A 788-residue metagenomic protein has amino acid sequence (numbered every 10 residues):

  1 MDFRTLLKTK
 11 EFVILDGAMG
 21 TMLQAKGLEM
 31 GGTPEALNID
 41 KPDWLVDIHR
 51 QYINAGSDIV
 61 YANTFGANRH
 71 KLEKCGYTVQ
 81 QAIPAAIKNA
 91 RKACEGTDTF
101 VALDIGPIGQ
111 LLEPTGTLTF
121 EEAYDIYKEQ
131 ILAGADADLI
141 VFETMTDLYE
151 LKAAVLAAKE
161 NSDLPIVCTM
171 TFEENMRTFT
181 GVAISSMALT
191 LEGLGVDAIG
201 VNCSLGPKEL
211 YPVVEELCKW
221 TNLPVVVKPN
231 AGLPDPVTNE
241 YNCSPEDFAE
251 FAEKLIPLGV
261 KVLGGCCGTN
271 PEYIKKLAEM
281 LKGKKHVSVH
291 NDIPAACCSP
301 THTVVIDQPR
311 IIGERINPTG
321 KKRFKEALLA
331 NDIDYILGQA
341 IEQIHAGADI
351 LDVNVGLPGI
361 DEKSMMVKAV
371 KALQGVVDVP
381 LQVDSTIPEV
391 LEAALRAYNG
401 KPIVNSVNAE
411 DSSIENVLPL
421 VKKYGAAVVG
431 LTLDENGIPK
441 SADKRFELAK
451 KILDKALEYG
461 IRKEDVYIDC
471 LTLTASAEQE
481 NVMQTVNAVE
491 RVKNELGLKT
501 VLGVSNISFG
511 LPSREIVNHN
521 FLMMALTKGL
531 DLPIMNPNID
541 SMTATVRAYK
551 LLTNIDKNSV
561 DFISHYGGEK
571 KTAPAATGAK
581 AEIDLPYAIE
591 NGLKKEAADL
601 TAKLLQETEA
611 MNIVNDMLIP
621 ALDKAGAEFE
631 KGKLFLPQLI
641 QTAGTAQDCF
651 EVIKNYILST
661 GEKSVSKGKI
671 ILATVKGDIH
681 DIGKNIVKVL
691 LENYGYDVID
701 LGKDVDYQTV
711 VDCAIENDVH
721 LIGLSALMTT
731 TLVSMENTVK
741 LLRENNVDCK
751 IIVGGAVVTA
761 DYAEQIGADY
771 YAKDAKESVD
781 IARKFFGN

Functional and structural regions predicted by a protein language model:
M1-Y467, L473-N788: Domain-level signal for soluble alpha/beta catalytic cores
